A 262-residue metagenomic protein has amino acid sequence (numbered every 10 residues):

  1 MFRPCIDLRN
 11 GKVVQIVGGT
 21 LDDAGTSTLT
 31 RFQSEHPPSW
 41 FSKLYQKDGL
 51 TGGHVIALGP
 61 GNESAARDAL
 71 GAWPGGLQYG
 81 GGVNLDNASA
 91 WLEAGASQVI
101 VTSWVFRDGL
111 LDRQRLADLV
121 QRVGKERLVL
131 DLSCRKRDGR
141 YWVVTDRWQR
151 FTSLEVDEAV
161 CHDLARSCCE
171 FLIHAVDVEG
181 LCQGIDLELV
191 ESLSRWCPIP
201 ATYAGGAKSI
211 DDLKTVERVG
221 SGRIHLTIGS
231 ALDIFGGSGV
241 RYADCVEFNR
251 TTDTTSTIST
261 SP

Functional and structural regions predicted by a protein language model:
M1-C5, T51-H54, G76-Q78, S97-I100 (+5 more regions): Structural preference for beta-strand elements that scaffold enzyme active sites
I6-D7, Y45, G53, W91 (+5 more regions): Conserved, mostly hydrophobic/aromatic
R9-A24, L92-V178: Conserved anion-binding
G18-N62: N-terminal beta-alpha supersecondary unit
F32-Y45, N84-A90, S153-H162: Short, acidic/polar
G49-A65, S103-G109, I173-C182: Glycine-rich, proline-tolerant flexible connector loops at the mouths of alpha/beta enzymes
S64-V99, E188-L226, G237, Y242: Catalytic cores of alpha/beta
L111-R122, L213-P262: C-terminal helical cap(s) of enzyme catalytic domains, especially alpha/beta-barrels
